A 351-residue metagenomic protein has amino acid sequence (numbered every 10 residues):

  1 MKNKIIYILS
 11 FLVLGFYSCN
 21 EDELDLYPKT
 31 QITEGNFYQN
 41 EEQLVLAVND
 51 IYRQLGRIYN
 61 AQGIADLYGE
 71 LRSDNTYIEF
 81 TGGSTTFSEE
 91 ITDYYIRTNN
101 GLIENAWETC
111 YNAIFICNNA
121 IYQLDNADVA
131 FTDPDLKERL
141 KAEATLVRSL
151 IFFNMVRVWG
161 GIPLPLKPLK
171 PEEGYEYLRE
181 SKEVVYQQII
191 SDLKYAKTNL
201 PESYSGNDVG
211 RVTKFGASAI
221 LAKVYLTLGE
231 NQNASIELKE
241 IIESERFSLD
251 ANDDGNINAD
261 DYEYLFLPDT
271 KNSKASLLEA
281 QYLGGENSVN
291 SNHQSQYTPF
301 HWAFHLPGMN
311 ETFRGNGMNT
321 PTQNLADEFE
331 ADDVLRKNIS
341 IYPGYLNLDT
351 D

Functional and structural regions predicted by a protein language model:
M1-P28: Bacterial Sec-dependent N-terminal signal peptides
K2-L9, D128-A142, L228-E240: Secondary-structure transition into beta-strands, especially the periplasmic turns and strand N-termini that construct
C19-T76, E183, D327, R336: Acidic, glycine-rich segments characteristic of secretory precursors and extracytoplasmic regions
K29-T33, Y95-I96, D133, L166-E173: Short linear capping/connector segments at secondary-structure termini
E42, Y59, F87-Y95, N100-E108 (+1 more regions): Elongated scaffold/linker segments in the mid-to-C-terminal portions of large proteins
E42-Y59, T81-W159, Y175, E180-V184 (+1 more regions): Conserved, well-structured interaction surfaces
Q62-S84, P165-L166, P201-I220, L226-W302: Short, surface-exposed recognition loops and adjoining beta-strand edges that mediate ligand/DNA contacts, enriched
